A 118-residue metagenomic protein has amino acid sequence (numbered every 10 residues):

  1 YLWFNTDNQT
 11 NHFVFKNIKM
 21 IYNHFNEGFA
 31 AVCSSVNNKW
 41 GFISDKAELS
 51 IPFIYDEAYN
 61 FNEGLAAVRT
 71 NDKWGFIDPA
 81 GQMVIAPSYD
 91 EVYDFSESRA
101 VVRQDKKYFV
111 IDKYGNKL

Functional and structural regions predicted by a protein language model:
Y1-L118: Residue-level detector of conserved, function-critical positions
